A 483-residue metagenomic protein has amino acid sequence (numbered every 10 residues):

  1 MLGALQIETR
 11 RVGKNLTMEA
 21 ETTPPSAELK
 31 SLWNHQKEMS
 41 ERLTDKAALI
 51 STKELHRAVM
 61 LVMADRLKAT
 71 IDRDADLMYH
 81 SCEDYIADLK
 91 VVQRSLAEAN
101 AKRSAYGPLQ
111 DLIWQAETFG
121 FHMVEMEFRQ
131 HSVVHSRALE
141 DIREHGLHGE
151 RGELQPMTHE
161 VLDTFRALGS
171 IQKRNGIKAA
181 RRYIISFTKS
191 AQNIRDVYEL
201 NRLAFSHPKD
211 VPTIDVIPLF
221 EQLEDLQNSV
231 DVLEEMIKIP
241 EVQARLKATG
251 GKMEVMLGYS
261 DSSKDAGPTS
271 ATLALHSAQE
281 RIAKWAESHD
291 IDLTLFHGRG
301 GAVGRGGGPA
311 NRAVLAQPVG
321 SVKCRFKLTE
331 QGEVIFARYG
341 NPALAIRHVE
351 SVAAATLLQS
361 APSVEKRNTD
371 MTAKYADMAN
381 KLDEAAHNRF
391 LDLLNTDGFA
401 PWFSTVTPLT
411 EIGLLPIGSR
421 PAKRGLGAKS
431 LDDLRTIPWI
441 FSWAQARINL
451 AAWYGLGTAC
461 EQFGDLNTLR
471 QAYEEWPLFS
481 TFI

Functional and structural regions predicted by a protein language model:
L2-L16, E21, A204-L382: Catalytic or ion-translocation cores adjacent to nucleophile or general acid/base/metal-coordination motifs in diverse
A4, E8, N15, V91-S95 (+14 more regions): Generic, well-ordered alpha-helical scaffold segments in large soluble proteins
R11-R174, F463-I483: Extended, charge-enriched "interface" segments that sit outside catalytic cores
S51-T52, V59, T118-E199, L203-H207 (+2 more regions): Active-site cores of enzymes that catalyze phosphoryl transfer or operate on phosphate-rich substrates
Q93-A97, Y183-S186, V216-L219, F296: Short glycine-rich or small-residue beta-strand-to-loop segments that form or flank ligand, phosphate, metal/Fe-S
R94, N175-R182, T213-D215, D292: Short, surface-exposed connector motifs at secondary-structure boundaries
H122, E127-R129, V134-S136, G146-E153 (+7 more regions): Acidic, glycine-enriched catalytic cores built around paired aspartates
